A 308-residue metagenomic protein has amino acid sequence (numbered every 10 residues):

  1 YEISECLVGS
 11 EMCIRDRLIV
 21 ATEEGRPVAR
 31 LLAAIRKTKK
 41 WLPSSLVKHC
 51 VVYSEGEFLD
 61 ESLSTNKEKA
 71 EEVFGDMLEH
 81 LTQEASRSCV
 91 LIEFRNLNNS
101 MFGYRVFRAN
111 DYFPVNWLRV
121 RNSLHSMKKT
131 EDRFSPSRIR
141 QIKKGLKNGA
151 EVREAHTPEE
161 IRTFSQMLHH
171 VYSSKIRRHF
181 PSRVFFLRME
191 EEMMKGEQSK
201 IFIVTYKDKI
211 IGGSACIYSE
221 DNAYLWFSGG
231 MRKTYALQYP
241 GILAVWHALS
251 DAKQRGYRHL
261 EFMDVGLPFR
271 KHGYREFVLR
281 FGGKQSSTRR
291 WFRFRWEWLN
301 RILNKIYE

Functional and structural regions predicted by a protein language model:
S4, S10-E11, R15-W41, L97-L237 (+1 more regions): A conserved beta-strand-loop-helix scaffold within acyl/acetyltransferase catalytic domains
R15-D16, S86-C89, S199, Q254-Y257: Short, high-confidence coil segments that cap the C-terminus of an alpha-helix and link into the following beta-strand
P27-R30, D60-K67, G75, E79-H80 (+1 more regions): Aromatic (often tryptophan-rich) hydrophobic motifs at membrane interfaces
L32-L59: Conserved acyl-donor/pantetheine-binding loop and adjacent beta-alpha core of acyl/acetyltransferases and related
A70-N116: Non-catalytic accessory segments adjacent to catalytic cores
L91-F94, R153, L260-M263: Short catalytic-loop micro-motif centered on adjacent basic/acidic residues
R105, S165-M167, H272-R275, W298-I302: Short secondary-structure transition/capping segments
N122-S126, R293-E308: C-terminal "cap" of GNAT-fold acetyltransferases
